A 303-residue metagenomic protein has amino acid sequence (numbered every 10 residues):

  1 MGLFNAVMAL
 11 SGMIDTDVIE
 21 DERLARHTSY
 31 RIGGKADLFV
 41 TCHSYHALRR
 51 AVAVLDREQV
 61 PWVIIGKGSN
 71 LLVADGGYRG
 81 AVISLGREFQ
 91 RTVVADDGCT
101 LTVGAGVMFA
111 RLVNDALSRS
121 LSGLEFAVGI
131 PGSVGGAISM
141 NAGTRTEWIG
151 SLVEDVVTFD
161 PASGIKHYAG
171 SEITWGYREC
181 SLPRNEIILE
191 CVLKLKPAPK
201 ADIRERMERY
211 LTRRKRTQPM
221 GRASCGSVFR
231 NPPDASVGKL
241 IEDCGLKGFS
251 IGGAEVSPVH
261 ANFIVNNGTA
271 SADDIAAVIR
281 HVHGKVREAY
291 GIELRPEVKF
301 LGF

Functional and structural regions predicted by a protein language model:
M1-L3, R23-A25, D115-S120, I149-V156 (+2 more regions): A broad, low-specificity signal for short, low-complexity segments enriched in glycine/proline and polar/charged
G2-V134: Anion-binding (especially nucleotide phosphate/pyrophosphate-binding) glycine-rich loop and adjoining beta-alpha core
I19-E20, L71, F159-R280, G284-K285 (+1 more regions): Phosphate/pyrophosphate- and phosphate-bearing ligand-binding catalytic cores of soluble enzymes
R31, S84, T102-G104, E125 (+6 more regions): Conserved beta-strand segments that form the floor/walls of ligand-binding pockets within enzyme and binding domains
G33-G34, V40-Y45, L72-Q90, S139-G170 (+1 more regions): Structural signature of FAD isoalloxazine-binding scaffolds in flavoprotein oxidoreductases
D37-L38, N70-L72, A81, A110 (+7 more regions): Short, electropositive, low-hydrophobicity segments enriched in small/polar residues
E58, I65-K67, L152, R222-A223 (+1 more regions): Short, basic and Ser/Thr-rich N-terminal targeting/leader segments
N70-L71, V113-A116, L124-V128, I138-W148 (+3 more regions): A generic local secondary-structure boundary/capping motif
